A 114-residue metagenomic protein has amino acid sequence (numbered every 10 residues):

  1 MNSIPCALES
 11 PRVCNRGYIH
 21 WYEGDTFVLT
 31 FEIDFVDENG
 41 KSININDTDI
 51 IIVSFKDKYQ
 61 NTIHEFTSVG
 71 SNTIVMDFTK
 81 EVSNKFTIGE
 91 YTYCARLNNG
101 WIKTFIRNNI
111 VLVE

Functional and structural regions predicted by a protein language model:
M1-E114: Contiguous segments within soluble domain cores/interaction surfaces
